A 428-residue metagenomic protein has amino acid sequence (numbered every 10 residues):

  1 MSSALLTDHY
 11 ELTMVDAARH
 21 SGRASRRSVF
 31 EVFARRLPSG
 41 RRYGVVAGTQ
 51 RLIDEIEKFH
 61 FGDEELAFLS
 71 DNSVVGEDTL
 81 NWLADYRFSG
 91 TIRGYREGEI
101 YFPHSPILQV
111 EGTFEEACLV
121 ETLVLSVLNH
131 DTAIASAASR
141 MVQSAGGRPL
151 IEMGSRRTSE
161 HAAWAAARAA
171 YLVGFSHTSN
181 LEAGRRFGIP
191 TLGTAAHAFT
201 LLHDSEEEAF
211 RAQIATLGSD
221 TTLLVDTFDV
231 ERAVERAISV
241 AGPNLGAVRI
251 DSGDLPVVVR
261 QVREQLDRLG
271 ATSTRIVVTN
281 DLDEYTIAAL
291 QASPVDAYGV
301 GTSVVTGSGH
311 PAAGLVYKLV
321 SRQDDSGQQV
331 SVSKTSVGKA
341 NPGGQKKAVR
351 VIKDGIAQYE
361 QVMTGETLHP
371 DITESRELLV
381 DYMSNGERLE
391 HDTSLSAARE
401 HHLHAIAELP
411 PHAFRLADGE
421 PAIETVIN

Functional and structural regions predicted by a protein language model:
M1-T216, L319-N428: Ordered alpha/beta subdomains of enzyme catalytic regions
A198-K353: Glycine-rich phosphate/ribose-binding loops and adjacent secondary-structure elements that form binding surfaces
